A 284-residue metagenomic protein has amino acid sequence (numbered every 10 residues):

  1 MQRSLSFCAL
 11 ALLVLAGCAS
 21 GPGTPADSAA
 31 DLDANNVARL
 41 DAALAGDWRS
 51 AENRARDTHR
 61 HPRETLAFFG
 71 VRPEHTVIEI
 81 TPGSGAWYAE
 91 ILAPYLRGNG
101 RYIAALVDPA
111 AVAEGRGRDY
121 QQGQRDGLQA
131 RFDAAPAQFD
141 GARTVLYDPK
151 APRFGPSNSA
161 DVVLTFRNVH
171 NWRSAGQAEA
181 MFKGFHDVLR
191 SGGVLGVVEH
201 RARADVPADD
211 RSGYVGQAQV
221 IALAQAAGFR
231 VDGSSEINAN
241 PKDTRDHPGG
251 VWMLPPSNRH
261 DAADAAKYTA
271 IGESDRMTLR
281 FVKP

Functional and structural regions predicted by a protein language model:
L15-G17: C-terminal motif of bacterial Sec signal peptides marking the signal peptidase cleavage site
A19-G21: Bacterial signal peptide processing site
L40-F68, R72: Class I SAM-dependent methyltransferase Rossmann-like catalytic core, especially the SAM/SAH-binding loop
E74-S84: Conserved class I S-adenosyl-L-methionine
A93-P94, A178-S191: A short glycine-rich, Lys/Arg-flanked "PGG" loop and its adjoining helix->strand segment in the class I
I103, G192-R201: Conserved beta-strand signature within the Rossmann-like core of class I S-adenosyl-L-methionine
R153-V163: A short acidic, Gly/Pro-enriched loop at the edge of an enzyme's catalytic core that lines a small-molecule cofactor
A208-S234: Conserved Class I S-adenosyl-L-methionine
